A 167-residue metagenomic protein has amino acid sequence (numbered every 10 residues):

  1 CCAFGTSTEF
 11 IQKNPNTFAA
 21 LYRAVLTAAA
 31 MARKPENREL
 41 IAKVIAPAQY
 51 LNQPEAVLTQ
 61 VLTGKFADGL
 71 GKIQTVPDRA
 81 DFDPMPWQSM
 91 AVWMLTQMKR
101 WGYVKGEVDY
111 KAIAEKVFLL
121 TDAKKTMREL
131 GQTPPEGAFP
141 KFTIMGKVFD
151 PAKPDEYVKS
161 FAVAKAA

Functional and structural regions predicted by a protein language model:
C1-N14, Y22: Periplasmic-binding protein-like
N14-V117: Secondary-structure end/capping motifs
V92-A167: Conserved C-terminal helix/tail region of periplasmic/extracytoplasmic solute-binding proteins
